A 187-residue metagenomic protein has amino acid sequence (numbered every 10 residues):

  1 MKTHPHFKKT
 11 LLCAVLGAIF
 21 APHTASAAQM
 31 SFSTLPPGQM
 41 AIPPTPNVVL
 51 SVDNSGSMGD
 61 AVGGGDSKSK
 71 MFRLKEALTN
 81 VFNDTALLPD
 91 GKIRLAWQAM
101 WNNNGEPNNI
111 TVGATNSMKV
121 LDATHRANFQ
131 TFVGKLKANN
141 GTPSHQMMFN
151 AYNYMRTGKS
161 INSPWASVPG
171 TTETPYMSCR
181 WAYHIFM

Functional and structural regions predicted by a protein language model:
K2-L12: Bacterial N-terminal signal peptides that target proteins for export
K8, A18-I19, H23-V49, N54-G65 (+3 more regions): Acidic, polar low-complexity linker/tail segments
G38, M58-K70, N116-K119, F132-G141 (+1 more regions): Second-shell loop/turn segments in exported
I42, P46, G64-E76, A123-A127 (+2 more regions): Soluble non-cytosolic domains of exported or imported proteins
P43-N54, N116-F129, A182-H184: Short coil-to-beta-strand
V52-S55, L74, M100, A151 (+1 more regions): DG-centered beta-turn motif at the end of beta-strands
S57-R94: …and closely analogous acidic/polar surface helices at protein-protein or active-site interfaces in A-domain-like
T85, R94, W101-N162: Short, charged loop segments at secondary-structure junctions
